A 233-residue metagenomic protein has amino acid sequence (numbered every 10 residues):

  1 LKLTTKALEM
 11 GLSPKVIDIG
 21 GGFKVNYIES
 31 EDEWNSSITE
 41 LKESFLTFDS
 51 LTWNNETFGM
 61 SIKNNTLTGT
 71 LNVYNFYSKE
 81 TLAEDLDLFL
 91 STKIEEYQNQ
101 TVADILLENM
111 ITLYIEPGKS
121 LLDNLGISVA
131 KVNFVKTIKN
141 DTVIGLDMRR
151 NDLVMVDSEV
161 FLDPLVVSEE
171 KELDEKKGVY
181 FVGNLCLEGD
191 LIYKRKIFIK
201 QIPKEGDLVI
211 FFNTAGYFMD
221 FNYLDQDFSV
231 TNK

Functional and structural regions predicted by a protein language model:
K2-K233: C-terminal active-site-proximal or functional interface alpha/beta core segments in diverse enzymes
